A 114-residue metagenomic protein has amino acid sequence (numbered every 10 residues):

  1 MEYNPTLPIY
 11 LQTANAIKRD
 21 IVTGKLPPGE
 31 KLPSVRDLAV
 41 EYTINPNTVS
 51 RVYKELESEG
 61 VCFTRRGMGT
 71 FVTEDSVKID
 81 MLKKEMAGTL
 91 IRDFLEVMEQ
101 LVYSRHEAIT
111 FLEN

Functional and structural regions predicted by a protein language model:
M1-K31, D37, L82-N114: Extreme N-terminal segment that seeds HTH/winged-HTH DNA-binding domains in transcriptional regulators
T6-Q12, N45-K54, R65-F71: Short, mixed-charge, low-aromatic patches
K25-L26, E30, E57-G67, F71-E74: Beta-hairpin "wing" of winged helix-turn-helix
K31-F63: N-terminal helix-turn-helix
R36, E74-S76: Residue-level recognition of conserved structural "scaffold" positions that shape functional pockets and channels
V77, M81: Terminal helix-turn-helix DNA-binding modules in bacterial transcription factors
